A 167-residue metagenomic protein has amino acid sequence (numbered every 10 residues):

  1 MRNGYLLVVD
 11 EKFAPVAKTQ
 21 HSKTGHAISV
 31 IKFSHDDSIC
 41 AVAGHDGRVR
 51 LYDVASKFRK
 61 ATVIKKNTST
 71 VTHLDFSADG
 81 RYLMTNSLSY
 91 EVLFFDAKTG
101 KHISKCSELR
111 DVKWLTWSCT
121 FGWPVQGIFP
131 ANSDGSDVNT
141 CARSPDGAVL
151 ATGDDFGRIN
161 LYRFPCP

Functional and structural regions predicted by a protein language model:
M1-P167: WD40-repeat beta-propeller superdomains and closely related acidic/aromatic-rich repeat-like regions
